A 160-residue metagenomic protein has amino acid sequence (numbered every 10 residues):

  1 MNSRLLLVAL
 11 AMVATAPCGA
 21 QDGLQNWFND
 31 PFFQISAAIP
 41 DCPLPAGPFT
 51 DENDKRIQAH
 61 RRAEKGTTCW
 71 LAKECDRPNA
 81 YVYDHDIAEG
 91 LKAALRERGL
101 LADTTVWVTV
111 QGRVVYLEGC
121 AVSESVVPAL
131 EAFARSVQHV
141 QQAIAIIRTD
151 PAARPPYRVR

Functional and structural regions predicted by a protein language model:
N2-V13, P17-R160: N-terminal targeting leaders
